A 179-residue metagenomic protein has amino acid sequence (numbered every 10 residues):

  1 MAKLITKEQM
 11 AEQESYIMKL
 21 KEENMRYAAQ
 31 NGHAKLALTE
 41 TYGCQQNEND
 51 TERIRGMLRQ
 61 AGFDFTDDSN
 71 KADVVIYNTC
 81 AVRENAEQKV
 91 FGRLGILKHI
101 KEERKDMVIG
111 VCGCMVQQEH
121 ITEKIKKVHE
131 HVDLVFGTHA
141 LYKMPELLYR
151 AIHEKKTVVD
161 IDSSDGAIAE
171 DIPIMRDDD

Functional and structural regions predicted by a protein language model:
M1-D179: Proteins enriched for Cys/Gly/acidic motifs involved in redox and nucleic-acid/cofactor modification
